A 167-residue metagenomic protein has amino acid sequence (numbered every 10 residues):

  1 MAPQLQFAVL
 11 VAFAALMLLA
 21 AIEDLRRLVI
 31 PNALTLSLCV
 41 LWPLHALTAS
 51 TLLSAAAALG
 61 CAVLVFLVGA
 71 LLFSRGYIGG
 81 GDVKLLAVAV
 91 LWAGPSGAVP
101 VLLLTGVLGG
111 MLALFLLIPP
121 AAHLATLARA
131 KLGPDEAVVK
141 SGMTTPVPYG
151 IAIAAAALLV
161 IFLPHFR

Functional and structural regions predicted by a protein language model:
M1-R167: A membrane-topology feature that recognizes alpha-helical transmembrane segments and their immediate juxtamembrane
